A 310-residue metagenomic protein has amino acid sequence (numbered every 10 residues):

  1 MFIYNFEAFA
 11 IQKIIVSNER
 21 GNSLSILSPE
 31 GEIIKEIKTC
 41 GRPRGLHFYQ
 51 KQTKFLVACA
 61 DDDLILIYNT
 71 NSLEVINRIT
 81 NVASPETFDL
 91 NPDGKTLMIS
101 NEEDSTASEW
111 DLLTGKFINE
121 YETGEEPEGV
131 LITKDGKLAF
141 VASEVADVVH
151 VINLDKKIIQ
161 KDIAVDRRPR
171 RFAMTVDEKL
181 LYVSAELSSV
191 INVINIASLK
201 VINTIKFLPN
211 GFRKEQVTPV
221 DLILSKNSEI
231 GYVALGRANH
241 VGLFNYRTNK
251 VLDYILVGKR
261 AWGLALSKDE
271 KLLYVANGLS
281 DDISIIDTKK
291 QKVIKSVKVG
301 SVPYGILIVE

Functional and structural regions predicted by a protein language model:
M1-Y4: Bacterial N-terminal signal peptides
F6-E310: Predominantly soluble domains enriched in secretory-pathway, periplasmic, or organellar proteins
